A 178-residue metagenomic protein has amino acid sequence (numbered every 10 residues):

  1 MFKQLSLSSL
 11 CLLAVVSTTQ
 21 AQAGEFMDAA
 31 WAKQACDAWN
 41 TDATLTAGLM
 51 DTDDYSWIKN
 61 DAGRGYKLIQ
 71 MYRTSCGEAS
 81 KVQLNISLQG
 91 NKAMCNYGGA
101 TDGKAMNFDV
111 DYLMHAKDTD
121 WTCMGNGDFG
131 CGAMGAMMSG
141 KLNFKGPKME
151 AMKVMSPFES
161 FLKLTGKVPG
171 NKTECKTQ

Functional and structural regions predicted by a protein language model:
M1-S8: Bacterial N-terminal signal peptides that target proteins for export
C11-L12: Short, linear, compositionally biased motifs with a strong N-terminal bias
V15-A21: C-terminal segment of classical bacterial N-terminal signal peptides
A21-Q178: Feature captures hydrophobic
